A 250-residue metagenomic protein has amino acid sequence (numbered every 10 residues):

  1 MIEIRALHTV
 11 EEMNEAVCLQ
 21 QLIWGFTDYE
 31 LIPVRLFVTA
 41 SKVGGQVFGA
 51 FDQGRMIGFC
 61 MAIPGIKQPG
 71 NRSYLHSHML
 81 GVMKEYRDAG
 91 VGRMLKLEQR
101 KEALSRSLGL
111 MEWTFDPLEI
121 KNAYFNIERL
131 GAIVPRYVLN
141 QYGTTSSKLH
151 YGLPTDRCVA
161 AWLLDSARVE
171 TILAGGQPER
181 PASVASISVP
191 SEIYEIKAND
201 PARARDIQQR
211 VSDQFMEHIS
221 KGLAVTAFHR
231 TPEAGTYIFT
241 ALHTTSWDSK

Functional and structural regions predicted by a protein language model:
I2-M83, T226-T231, L242-H243: A conserved beta-strand-loop-helix scaffold within acyl/acetyltransferase catalytic domains
T9, R106-L108, Y124-L130, V134-K250: Intrinsically disordered, low-complexity, positively biased terminal segments
G65-S77, R87, G109, A182-I187: A conserved beta-turn-beta hairpin within the catalytic core of GNAT-like acetyltransferases that forms part
M83-E85, F115: Active-site acidic-Proline motif in GNAT/NAT acetyltransferases
R87-A103, N122, R203, R210: Conserved acetyl-CoA-binding loop-helix of GNAT-fold acetyltransferases
A103-D116: Conserved GNAT acetyl-CoA-binding A-motif
T114-P117, V138-N140: Glycine-rich, histidine-containing beta strand-loop boundary motifs that form or position
